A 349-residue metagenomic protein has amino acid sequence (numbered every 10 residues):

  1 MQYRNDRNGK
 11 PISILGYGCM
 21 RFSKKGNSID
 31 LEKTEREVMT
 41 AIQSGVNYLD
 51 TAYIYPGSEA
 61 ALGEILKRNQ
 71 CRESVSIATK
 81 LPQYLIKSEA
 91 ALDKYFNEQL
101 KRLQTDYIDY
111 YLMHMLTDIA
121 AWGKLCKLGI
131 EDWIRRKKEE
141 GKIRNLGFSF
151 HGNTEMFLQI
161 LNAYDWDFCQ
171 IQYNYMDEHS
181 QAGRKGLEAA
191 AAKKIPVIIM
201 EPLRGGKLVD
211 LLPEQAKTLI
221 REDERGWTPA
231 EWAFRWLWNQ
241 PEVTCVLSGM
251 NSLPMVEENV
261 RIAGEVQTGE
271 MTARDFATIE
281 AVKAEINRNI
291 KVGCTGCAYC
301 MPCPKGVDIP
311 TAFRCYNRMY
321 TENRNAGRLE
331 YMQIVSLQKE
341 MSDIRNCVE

Functional and structural regions predicted by a protein language model:
M1-V75, E139: N-terminal binding-site loop/beta-alpha segment at the start of enzyme catalytic domains that lines or forms
D6, Y17, A41, L49 (+11 more regions): Conserved, mostly hydrophobic/aromatic
K25-G26, M39, Q43, I86-L203 (+3 more regions): Glycine/proline-rich, positively charged, aromatic-decorated active-site loop/lid region on the catalytic face
T40, V46-N47, L66, K185-E349: Structured C-terminal cap/extension of enzyme domains
N47-Y53, R144-F148, Q170-I171, C245-L247: Short catalytic-loop micro-motif centered on adjacent basic/acidic residues
Y53, G57, T117, H151-G152 (+2 more regions): Short beta->alpha linker loops
E73-L85, Y111-H114: A short, structured active-site edge motif that brings together acidic residues
E73-S76, D165-Q172, Q267-A273: Short hydrophobic/aromatic-enriched beta-strand-loop microsegments
